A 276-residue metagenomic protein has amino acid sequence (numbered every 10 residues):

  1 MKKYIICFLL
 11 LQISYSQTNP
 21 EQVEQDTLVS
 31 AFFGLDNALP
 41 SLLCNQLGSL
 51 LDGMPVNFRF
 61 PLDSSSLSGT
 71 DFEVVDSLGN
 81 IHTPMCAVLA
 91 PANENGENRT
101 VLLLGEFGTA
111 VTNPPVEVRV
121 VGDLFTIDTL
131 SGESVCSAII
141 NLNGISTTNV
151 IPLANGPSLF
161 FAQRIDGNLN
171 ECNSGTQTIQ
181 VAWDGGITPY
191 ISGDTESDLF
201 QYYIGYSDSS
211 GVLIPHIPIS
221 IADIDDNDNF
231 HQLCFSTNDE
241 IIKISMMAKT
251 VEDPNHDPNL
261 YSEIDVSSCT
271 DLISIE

Functional and structural regions predicted by a protein language model:
Y4-Q12: Sec-dependent N-terminal signal peptides
Q17-E276: Non-catalytic beta-sheet/beta-sandwich ligand-binding modules that flank or precede catalytic cores
